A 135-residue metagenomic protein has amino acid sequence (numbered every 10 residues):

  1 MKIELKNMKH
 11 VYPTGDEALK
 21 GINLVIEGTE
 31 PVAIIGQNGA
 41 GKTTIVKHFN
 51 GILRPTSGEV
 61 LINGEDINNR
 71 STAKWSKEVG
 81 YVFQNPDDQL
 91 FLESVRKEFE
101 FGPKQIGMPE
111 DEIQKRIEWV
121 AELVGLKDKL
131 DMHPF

Functional and structural regions predicted by a protein language model:
M1-L5, K9-G21, V25, A33 (+2 more regions): A short, flexible loop at the N-terminus of ABC-type nucleotide-binding domains that lies
P13, E100-E112, L123: ABC-type ATPase nucleotide-binding domains, specifically the catalytic core motifs of the NBD
I35-Q37: The feature captures the beta-strand-to-loop junction immediately N-terminal to the Walker
N50: Helix-to-loop junction immediately C-terminal to a conserved catalytic motif
G58-D66, W75: Conserved ABC transporter NBD signature motif
D87, E93-K104, Q114, E118: Short helical segment in ABC ATPase nucleotide-binding domains corresponding to the A-loop/adjacent helical element
L92, R96, L130-P134: Signature (C-motif/LSGGQ) region and adjacent switch/coupling loops of ABC-type ATPase nucleotide-binding domains
D111-L130: Conserved ABC ATPase "signature" region
